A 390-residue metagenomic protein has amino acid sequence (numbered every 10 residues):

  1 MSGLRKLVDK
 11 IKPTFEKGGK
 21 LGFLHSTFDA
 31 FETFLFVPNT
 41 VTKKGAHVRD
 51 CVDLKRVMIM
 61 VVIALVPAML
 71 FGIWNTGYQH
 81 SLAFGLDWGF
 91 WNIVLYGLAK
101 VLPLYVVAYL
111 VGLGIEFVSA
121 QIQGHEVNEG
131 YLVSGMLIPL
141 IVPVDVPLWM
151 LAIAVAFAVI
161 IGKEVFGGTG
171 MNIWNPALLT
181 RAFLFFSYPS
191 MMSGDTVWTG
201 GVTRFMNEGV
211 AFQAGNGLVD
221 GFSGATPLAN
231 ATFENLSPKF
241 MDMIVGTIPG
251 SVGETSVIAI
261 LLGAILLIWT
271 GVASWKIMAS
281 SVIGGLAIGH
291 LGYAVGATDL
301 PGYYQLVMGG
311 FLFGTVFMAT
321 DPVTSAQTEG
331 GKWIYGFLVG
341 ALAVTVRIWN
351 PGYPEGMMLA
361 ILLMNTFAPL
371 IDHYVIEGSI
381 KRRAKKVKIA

Functional and structural regions predicted by a protein language model:
M1-Y105, V387: N-terminal signal-anchor module of multipass membrane proteins
T42-V48, G112-Q123, I160-G170, L262-T270 (+1 more regions): C-terminal ends of transmembrane helices
V94-L110, D145-A154, M243-V257, D299-F311: Structural signature of hydrophobic alpha-helical transmembrane segments
V111-E116, Y131-L140, V155-G162, A259-L266 (+3 more regions): Hydrophobic, membrane-inserted alpha-helices
E126-E208: Membrane-interface helix-loop-helix junctions at boundaries between adjacent transmembrane segments
A152, I173-L178, G302-G310, K332-I334 (+1 more regions): Loop-to-transmembrane alpha-helix initiation sites
G170-L261: Long hydrophobic alpha-helical segments that form multi-pass transmembrane helix bundles in integral membrane proteins
M278-E329: A beta-strand-loop signature enriched in Asp, Gly, Thr, and Trp that corresponds to the sialidase/neuraminidase Asp-box
